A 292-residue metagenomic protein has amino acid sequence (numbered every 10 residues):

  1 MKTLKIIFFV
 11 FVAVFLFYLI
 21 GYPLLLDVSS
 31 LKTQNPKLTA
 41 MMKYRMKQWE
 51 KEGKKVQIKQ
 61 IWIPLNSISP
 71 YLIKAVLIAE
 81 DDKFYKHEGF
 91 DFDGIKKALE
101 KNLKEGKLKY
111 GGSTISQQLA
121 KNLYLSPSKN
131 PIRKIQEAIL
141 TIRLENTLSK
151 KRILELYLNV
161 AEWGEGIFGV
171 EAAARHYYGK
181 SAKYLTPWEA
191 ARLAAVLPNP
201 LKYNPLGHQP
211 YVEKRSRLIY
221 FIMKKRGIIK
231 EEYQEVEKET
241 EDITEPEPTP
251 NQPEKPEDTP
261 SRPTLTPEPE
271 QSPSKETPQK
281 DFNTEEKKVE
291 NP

Functional and structural regions predicted by a protein language model:
K2-P292: Juxtamembrane regions of bacterial inner-membrane/periplasmic proteins, predominantly the peptidoglycan biogenesis
